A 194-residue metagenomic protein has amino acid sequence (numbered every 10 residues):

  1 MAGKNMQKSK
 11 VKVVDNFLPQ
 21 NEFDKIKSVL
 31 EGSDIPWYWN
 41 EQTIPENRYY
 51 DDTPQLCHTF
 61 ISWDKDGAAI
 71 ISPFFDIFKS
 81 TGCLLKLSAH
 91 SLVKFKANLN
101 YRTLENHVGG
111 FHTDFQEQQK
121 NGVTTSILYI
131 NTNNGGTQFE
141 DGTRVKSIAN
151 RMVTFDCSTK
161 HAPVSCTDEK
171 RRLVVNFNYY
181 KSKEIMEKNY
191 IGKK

Functional and structural regions predicted by a protein language model:
A2-A89, K193-K194: Non-heme Fe(II)/2-oxoglutarate
D34, F177-K194: Double-stranded beta-helix
L87-H107: A short glycine-rich, His/Asp/Glu-containing loop-to-beta-strand
N106-F111, N121, Y129-I148, K188-I191: A short beta-strand-loop-beta hairpin characteristic of the jelly-roll/cupin
G110-H112, K160-D168: Short beta-strand His + acidic residue motifs that chelate non-heme Fe in jelly-roll/DSBH and cupin folds
S126-L128, E169-I185: A short hydrophobic beta-strand segment most commonly corresponding to one strand of the jelly-roll/cupin
V145-H161: Conserved metal-binding segment of the jelly-roll/cupin
